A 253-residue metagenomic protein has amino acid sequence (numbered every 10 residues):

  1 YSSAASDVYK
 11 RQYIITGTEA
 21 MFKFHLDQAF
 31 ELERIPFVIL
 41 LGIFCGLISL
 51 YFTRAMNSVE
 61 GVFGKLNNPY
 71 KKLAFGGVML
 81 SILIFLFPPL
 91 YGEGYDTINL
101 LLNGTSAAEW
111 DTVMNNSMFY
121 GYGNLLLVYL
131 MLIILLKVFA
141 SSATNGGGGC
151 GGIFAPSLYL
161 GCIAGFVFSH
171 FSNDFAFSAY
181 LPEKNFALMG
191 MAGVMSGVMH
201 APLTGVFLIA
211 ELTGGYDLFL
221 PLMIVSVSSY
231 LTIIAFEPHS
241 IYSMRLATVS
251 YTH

Functional and structural regions predicted by a protein language model:
Y1-A5, Y9, H253: Single conserved hydrophobic/aromatic residue that forms the stacking wall/gate of nucleotide- or nucleobase-binding
S3, I133-K137, D174-G193, V206: Alpha-helical transmembrane segments of multi-pass membrane proteins
S3-S6, G42, A155-S157, G193-F207: Proline/glycine-anchored alpha-helix kink/cap motifs
D7-R11, V38-L47, L73-L86, I134-S141 (+3 more regions): Hydrophobic core segments of alpha-helical transmembrane domains in multi-pass membrane transport and ion-translocation
Y13-Q28, V198-D217: Transmembrane helix-loop junctions at the membrane interface of multipass transporters and ion channels
E19, I43-V62, Y91-Y95: Juxtamembrane interface elements at the cytosolic ends of transmembrane helices in multi-pass membrane proteins
G61-C150, F154-A179: Helix-loop-helix hairpins and the membrane-proximal interhelical loops of multi-pass alpha-helical transport proteins
A192-M199, V206, L212-Y251: Membrane-interfacial segments at transmembrane helix termini in multi-pass membrane proteins
